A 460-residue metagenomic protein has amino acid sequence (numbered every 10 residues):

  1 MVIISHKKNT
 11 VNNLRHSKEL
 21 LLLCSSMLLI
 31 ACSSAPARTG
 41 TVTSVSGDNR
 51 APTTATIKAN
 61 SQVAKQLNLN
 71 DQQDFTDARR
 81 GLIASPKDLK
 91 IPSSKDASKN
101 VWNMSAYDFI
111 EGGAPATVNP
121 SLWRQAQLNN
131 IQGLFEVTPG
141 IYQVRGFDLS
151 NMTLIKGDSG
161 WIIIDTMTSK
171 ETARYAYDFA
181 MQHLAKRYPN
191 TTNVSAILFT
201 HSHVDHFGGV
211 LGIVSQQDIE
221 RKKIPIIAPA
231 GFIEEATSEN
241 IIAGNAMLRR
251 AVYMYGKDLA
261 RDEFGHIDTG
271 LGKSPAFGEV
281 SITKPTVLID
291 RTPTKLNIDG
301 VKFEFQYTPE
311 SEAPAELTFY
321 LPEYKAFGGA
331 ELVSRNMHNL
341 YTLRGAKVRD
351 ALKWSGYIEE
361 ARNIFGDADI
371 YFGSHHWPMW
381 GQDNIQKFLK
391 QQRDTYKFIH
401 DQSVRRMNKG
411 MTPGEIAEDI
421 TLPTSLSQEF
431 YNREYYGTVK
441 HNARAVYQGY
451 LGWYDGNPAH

Functional and structural regions predicted by a protein language model:
H6-L21: Bacterial N-terminal signal peptides that target proteins for export
I30-A31: C-terminal motif of bacterial Sec signal peptides marking the signal peptidase cleavage site
R38-A126, N130, I358: N-terminal pre-domain segments of enzymes
V45-A64, K295, A326, N336 (+3 more regions): Divalent-metal (often Zn2+) His-rich catalytic cores of metallo-beta-lactamase-fold enzymes
Q127-R187, L317-Y320, K325-E331: Conserved beta-strand hairpin/beta-sheet module of binuclear metal-dependent hydrolase folds, prominently
E136, I227, I233-P309, K353-F365: Metallo-beta-lactamase
S159-G160, E171-P225: Active-site metal-binding motif and surrounding structural segment of the metallo-beta-lactamase
I164-T166, N193-D205, I227-P229, F327-A330 (+1 more regions): Active-site neighborhood of phospho(di)ester-bond hydrolases with catalytic His/Asp-centered motifs
